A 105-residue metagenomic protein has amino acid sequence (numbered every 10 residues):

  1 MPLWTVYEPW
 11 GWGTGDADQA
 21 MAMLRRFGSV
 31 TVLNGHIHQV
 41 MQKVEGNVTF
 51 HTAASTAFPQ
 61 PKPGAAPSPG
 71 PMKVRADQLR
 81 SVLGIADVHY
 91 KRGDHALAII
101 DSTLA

Functional and structural regions predicted by a protein language model:
M1-N34, H51: Active-site-proximal segments of metal-dependent phosphoesterases and phosphodiesterases across multiple
P2-T5, L33-E45, F58: Active-site environment of divalent metal-dependent phosphoester hydrolases
M41-A105: Binuclear metal-dependent phosphoesterase catalytic core
